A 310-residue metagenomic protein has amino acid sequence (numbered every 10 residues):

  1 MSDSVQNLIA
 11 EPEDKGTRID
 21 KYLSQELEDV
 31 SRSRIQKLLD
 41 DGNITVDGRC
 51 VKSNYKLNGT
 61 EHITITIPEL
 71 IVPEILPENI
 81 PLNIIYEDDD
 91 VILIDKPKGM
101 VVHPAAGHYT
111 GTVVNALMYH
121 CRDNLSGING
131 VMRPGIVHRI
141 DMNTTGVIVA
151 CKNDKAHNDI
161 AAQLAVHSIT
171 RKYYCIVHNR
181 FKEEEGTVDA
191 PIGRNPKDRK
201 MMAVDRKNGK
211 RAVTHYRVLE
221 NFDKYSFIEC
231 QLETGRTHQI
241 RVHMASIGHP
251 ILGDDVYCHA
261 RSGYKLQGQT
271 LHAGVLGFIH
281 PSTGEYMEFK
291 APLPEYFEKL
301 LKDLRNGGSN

Functional and structural regions predicted by a protein language model:
M1-T187, P191, E295-L304: RNA pseudouridine synthases
T45, I85-Y86, R206, K265 (+1 more regions): A general beta-strand register signal
D47-S53, K224-F227, S262: Short alpha-helix capping/helix-loop boundary micro-motifs
G48, I67, V242, A260-R261: Conserved "cap/hinge" positions at secondary-structure junctions
K52-K56, E229, G268: Short, surface-exposed secondary-structure edge patches
I84, V177, H215-V218, I251: Conserved hydrophobic positions within beta-strands
G130-A162, T170, Y174, D189-I247 (+1 more regions): The conserved catalytic core of RNA pseudouridine synthases
A203, G253-K265: Short, surface-exposed loop/helix-turn segments at secondary-structure junctions that function as lids/hinges flanking
